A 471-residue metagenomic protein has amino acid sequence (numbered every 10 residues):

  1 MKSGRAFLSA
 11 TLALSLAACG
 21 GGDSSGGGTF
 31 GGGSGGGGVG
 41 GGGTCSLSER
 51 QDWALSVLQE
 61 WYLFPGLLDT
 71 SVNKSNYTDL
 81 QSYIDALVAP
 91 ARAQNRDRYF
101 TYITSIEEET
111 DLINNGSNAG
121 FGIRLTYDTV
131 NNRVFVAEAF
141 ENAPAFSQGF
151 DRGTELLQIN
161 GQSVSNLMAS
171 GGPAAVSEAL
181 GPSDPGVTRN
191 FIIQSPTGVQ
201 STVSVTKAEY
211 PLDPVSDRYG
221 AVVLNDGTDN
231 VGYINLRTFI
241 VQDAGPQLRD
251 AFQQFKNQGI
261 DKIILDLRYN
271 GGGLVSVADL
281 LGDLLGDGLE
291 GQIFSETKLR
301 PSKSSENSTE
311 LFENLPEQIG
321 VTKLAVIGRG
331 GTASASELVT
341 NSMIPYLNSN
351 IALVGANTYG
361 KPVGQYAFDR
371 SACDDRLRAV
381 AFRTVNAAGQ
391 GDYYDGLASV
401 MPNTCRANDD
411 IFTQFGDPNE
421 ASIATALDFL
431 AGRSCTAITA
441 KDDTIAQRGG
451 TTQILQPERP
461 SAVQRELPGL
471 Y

Functional and structural regions predicted by a protein language model:
M1-L8: Bacterial N-terminal signal peptides that target proteins for export
T11: Flanking scaffold residues of small Cys/His-coordinated metal-binding clusters
S15-A18: C-terminal motif of bacterial Sec signal peptides marking the signal peptidase cleavage site
G20-K262, T444-Y471: Flexible, low-complexity junctional segments that flank or bridge functional domains
D229-I234, T238-D250, Q254-K262, N270-Y471: C-terminal "post-core" interaction segments
L265: P-loop NTPase catalytic core of nucleic-acid-dependent motor ATPases
